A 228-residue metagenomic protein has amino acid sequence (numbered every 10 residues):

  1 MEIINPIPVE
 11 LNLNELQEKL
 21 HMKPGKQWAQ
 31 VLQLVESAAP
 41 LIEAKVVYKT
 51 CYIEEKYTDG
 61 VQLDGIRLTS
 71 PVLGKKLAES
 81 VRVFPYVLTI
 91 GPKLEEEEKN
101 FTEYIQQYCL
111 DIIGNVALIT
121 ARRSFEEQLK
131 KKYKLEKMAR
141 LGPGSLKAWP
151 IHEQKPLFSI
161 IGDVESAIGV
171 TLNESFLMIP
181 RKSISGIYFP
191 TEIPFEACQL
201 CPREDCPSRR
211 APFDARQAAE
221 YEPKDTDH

Functional and structural regions predicted by a protein language model:
M1-T102, Q106, E222-H228: Active-site helix-to-loop segments that bind/position phosphate- or nucleotide-bearing substrates and donors across
A29, Q33, V116, T120 (+1 more regions): Conserved active-site and cofactor/substrate-binding residues in soluble primary-metabolism enzymes
A38-I42, L129, Y133, P202-D205: Structural signal for hydrophobic packing residues in well-ordered secondary-structure cores of soluble enzyme domains
P71-K75, D205, R210-F213: Metal/cofactor-centered catalytic core regions of large enzymes
L77-G142, L146: Conserved mixed alpha/beta catalytic, RNA-binding, or beta-rich assembly cores of soluble enzyme, regulatory
E98, R210-Q217: Short conserved micro-motifs at the rims of enzyme active sites and ligand-binding pockets
N115-A121, P202, Q217-Y221: Short C-terminal domain-edge/linker segments immediately following a structured domain
E136-R210, A219-H228: Short terminal or interdomain "cap/linker" segment that borders an active site or interface and mediates
